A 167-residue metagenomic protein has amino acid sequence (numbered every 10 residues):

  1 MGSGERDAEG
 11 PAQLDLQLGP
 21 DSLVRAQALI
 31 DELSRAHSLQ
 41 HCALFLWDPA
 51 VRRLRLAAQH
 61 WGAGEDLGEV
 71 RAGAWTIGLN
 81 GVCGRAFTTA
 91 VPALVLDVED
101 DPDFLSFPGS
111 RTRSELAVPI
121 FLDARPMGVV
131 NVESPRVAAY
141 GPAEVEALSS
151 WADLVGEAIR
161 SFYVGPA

Functional and structural regions predicted by a protein language model:
M1-R25, R35, M127, S161-A167: Signal-transmission linkers at sensory-effector interfaces
L14-L18, L29-S38, L44-D48, F87: Short regulatory alpha-helical segment in sensory/regulatory domains of signaling proteins that mediates
D31-S34, A43-V70: GAF sensory/regulatory domain recognition with acknowledged cross-activation on helical regulatory dimers
G64-G68, V91-S114, S134: Signal-transducing coupling segments at domain and membrane junctions
D66-P92: Acidic/proline- and glycine-rich, intrinsically disordered low-complexity segments that serve as regulatory linkers
R113-L122: A short, aliphatic-rich beta-strand micro-motif
V129-A138: Short beta-strand-to-loop transition segments that serve as allosteric relay/switch motifs in sensory/regulatory domains
S149-E157: Allosteric cytosolic regulatory segments
